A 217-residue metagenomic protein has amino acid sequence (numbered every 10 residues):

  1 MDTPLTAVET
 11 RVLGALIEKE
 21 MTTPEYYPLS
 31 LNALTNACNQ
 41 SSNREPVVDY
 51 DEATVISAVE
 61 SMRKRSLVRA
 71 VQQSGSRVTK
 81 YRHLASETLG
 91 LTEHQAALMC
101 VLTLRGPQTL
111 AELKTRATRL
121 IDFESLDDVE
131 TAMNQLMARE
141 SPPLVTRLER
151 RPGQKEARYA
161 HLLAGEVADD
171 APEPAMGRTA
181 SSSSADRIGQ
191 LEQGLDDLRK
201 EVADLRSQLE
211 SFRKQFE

Functional and structural regions predicted by a protein language model:
T6-E25, G90-P107, M133, A138: Positively charged, polyanion-binding regions of nucleic-acid-associated proteins
A15, A58, A132, L162: Residues in the recognition helix of alpha-helical DNA-binding motifs
T23-D49, P107-F123: Short acidic, hydrophobic short linear motifs in intrinsically disordered regions
I56-V59, R63-Q73, M133-R150: A short, conserved structural fragment
S74-R77, R82-E112, A157-D186, Q190: Short, amphipathic alpha-helical interaction segments positioned at domain boundaries
A85, L91-M133, P142-V145, R150-R151: Extended, charged alpha-helical interaction scaffolds
R116-R119, L148-E156, A160-L163, E173 (+2 more regions): Helical coiled-coil/dimerization "stalks" and their immediately adjacent regulatory linkers at helix->disorder
A180-Q215: Amphipathic alpha-helical oligomerization/assembly segments
